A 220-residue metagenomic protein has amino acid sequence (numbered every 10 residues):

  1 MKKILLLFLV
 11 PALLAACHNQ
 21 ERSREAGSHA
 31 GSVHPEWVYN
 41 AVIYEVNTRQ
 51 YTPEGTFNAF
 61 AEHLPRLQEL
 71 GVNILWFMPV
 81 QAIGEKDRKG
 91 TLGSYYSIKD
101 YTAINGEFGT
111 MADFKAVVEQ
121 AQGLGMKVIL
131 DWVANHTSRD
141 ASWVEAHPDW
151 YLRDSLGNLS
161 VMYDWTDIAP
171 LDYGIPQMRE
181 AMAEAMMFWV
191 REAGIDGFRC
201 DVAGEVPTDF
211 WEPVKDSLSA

Functional and structural regions predicted by a protein language model:
M1-I4: Positively charged n-region of N-terminal signal peptides that target proteins for export
L6-L13: Bacterial N-terminal signal peptides
C17-A220: Active-site and adjacent substrate-binding regions of carbohydrate-active enzymes
